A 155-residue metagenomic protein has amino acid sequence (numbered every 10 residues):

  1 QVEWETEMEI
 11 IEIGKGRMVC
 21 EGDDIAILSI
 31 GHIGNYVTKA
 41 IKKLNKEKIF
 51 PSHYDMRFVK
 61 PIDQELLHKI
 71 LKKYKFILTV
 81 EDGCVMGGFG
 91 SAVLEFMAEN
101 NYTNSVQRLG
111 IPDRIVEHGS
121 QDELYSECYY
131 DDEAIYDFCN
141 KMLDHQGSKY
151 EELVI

Functional and structural regions predicted by a protein language model:
Q1-I155: Thiamine diphosphate
